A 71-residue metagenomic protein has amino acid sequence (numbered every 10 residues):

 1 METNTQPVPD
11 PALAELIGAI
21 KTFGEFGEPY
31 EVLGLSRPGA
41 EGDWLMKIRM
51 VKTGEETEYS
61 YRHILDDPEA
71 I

Functional and structural regions predicted by a protein language model:
M1-A19: Mixed-charge, Lys/Arg-rich low-complexity intrinsically disordered regions
T5-P7, T22-G24, Y59: Serine/threonine-rich, low-complexity intrinsically disordered segments
A19-G24, I48: A short beta-strand micro-motif
F26-P29, T53-E55: Short acidic/polar mixed-charge low-complexity motifs
E28-S36: Short beta-strand-centered aromatic/proline hotspots
S36-G39, K52: A generic structural motif
G42-K47: Short aromatic-glycine-enriched beta-strand elements
V51-I71: Intrinsically disordered, low-complexity, charged/polar segments
